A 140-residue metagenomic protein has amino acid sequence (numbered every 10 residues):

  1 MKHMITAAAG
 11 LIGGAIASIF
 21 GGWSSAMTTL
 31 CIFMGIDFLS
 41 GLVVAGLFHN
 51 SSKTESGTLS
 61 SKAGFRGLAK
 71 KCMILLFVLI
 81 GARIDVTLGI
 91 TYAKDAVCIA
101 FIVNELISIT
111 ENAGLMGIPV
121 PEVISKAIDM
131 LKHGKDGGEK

Functional and structural regions predicted by a protein language model:
M1-F20: Short, strongly hydrophobic alpha-helical membrane anchors
A8-G13, I32, A69-R83, V97-E105: Hydrophobic alpha-helical transmembrane segments of multi-pass integral membrane proteins
I16-M27, I84-A93: Helix-coil boundary and interhelical linker segments in multi-pass alpha-helical membrane proteins
L30-V44: Generic alpha-helical transmembrane segments
V44-S56, P119-P121: Juxtamembrane helix-loop transition segments at the membrane interface in multi-pass membrane proteins
S51-I74: Juxtamembrane helix-capping/reentrant segments at transmembrane boundaries
T87-L115: Hydrophobic alpha-helical transmembrane segments and immediately flanking/interface helices in integral membrane
L106-G138: Canonical alpha-helical transmembrane segment with a positive-inside/aromatic-interface signature
